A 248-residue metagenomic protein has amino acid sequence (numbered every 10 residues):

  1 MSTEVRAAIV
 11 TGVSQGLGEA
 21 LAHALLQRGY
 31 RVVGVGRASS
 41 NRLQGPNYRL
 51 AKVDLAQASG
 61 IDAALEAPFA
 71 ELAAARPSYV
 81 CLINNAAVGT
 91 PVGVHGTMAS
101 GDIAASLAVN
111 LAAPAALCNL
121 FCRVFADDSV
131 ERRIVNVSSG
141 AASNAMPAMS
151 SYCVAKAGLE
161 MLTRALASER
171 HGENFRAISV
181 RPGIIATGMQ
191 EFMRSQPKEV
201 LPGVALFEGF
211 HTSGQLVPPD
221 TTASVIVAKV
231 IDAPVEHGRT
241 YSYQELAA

Functional and structural regions predicted by a protein language model:
S14, G18, A22: N-terminal Rossmann NAD(P)H-binding glycine-rich loop of SDR-like oxidoreductase domains
P46-S59: Rossmann-fold cofactor-recognition segment
S78, V88-A104, R123, A148-S151: Conserved mid-core segment of classical short-chain dehydrogenase/reductases
C118, A155: Active-site helix of classical SDR
S139: Residue(s) in the substrate-gating loop at a strand-loop-helix junction that position the organic substrate next
N144, A165-F175: Active-site-adjacent segment of SDR/Rossmann-fold oxidoreductases
S179, T187, K198-A248: C-terminal helical subdomain
